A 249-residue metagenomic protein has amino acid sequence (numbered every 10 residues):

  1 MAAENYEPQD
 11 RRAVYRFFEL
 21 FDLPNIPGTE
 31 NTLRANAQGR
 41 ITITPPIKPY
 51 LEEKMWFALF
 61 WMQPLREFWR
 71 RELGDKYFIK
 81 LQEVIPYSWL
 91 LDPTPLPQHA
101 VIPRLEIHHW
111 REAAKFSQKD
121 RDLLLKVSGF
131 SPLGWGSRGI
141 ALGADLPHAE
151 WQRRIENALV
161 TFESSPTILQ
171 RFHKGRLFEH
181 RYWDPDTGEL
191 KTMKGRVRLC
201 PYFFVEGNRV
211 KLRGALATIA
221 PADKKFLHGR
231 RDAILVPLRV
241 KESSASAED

Functional and structural regions predicted by a protein language model:
M1-A245: Domain-scale recognition of functional cores that engage charged ligands
A247-D249: Eukaryotic N-terminal low-complexity, Ser/Thr- and Lys/Arg-rich leader segments that predominantly function as
